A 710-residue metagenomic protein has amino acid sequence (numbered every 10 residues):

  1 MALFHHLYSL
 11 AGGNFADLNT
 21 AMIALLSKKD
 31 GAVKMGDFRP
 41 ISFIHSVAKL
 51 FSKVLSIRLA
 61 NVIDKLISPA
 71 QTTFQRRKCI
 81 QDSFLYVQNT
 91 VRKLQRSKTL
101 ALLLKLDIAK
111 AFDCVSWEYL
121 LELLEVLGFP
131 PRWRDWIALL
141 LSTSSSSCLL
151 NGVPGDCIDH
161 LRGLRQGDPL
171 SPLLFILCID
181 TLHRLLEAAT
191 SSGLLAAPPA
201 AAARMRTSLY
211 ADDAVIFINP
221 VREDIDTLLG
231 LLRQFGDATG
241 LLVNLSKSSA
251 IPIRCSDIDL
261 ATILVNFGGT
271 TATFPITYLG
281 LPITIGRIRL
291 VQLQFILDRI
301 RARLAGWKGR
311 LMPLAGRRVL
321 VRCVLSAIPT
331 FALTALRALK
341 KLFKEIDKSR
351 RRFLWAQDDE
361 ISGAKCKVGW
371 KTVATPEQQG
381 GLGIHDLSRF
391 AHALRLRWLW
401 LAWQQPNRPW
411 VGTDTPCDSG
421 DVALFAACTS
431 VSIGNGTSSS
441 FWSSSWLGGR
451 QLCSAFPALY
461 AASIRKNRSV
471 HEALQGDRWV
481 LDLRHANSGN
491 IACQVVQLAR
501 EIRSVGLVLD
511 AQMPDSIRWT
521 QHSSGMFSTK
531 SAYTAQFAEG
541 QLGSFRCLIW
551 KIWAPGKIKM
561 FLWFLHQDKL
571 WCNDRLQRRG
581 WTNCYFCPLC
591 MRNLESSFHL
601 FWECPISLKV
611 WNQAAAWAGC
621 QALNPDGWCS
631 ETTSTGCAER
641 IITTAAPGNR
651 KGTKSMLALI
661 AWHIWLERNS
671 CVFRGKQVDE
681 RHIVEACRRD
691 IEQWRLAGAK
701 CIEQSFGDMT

Functional and structural regions predicted by a protein language model:
M1-F4, S9-L10, N14-M22, S27-R58 (+4 more regions): A helix-boundary/hinge signal
